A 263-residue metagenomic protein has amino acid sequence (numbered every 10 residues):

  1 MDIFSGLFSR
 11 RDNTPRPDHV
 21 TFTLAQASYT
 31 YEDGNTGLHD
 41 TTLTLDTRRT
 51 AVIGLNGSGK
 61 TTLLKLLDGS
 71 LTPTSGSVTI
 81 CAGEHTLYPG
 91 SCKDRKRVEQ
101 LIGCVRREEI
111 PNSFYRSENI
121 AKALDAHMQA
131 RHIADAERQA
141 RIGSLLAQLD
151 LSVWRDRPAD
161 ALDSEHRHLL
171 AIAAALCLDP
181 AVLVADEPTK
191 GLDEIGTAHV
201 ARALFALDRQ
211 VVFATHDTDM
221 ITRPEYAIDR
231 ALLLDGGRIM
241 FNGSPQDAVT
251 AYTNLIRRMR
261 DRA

Functional and structural regions predicted by a protein language model:
D68: Helix-to-loop junction immediately C-terminal to a conserved catalytic motif
S77-R97: ABC ATPase NBD Q-loop/coupling interface
E108, Y115-A130: Q-loop/switch helix immediately C-terminal to the Walker
D125, E137-W154: Conserved ABC ATPase "signature" region
P158-L162: Conserved ABC ATPase signature
I172: Hydrophobic anchor residue at the start of the ABC signature
L183-E187: Catalytic Walker B motif of ABC-type/P-loop ATPase nucleotide-binding domains
